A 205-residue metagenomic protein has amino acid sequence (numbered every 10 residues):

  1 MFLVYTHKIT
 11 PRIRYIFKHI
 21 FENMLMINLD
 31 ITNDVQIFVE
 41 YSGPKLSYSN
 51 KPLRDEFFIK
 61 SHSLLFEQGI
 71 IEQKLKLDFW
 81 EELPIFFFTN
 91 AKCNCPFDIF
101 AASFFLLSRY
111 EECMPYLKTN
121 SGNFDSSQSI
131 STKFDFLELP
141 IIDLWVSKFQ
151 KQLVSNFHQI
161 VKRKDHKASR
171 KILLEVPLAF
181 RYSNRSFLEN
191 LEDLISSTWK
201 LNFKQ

Functional and structural regions predicted by a protein language model:
M1-Q205: Terminal accessory/targeting
